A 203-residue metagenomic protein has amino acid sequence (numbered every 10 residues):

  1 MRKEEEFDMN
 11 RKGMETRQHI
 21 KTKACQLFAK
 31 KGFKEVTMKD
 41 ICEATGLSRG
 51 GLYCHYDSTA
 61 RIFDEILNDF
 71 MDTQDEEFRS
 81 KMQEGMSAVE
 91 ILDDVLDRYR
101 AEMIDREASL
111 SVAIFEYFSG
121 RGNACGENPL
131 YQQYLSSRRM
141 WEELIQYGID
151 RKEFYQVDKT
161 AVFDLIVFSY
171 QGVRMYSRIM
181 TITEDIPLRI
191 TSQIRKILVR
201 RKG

Functional and structural regions predicted by a protein language model:
M1-E4, D94-A101, R139-R151, V167-S169 (+1 more regions): C-terminal peripheral helix-coil segments that are non-catalytic and often amphipathic
M1-K31, E35-L47, R61: Basic, helix-initiating cap at the start of DNA-binding domains
A29, E43, Y53-D57, E65 (+1 more regions): Base-recognition residues in the alpha-helical recognition helix of bacterial helix-turn-helix
G50: Key DNA-contact positions within bacterial/archaeal DNA-binding proteins
E65, R79-A108, T160-I166, L188: Hydrophobic alpha-helical connector segments
S80, D105, A124-R151, D164: Amphipathic alpha-helical packing segments from all-alpha helical-bundle domains
M103-C125: Amphipathic alpha-helical segments used for helix-helix packing
